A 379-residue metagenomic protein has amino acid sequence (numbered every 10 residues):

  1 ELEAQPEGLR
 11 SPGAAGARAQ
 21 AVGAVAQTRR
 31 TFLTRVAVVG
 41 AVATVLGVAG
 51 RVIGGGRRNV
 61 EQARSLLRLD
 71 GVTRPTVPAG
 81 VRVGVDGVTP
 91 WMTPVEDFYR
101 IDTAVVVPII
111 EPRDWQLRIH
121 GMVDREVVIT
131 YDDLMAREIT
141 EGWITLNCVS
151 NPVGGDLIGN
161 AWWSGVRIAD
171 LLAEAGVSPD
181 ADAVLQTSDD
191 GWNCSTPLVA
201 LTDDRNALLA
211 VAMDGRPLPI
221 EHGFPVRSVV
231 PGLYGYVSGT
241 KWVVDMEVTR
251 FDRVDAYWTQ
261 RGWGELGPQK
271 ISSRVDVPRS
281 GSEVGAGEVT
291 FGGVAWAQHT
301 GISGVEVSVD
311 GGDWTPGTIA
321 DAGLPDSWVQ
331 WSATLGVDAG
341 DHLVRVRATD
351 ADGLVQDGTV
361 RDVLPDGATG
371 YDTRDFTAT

Functional and structural regions predicted by a protein language model:
E1, V52-T379: Structured, non-membrane catalytic/scaffold regions adjacent to prosthetic-group chemistry
E1-R10: Membrane-embedded alpha-helical segments of integral membrane proteins
Q5, A15-G16: Short, conserved phosphate-binding/catalytic loop or strand-edge motifs used in phosphoryl-/nucleotidyl-transfer
P12-A15, I168: Residues within well-ordered alpha-helices
A19-G40: N-terminal secretory signal peptides and thylakoid transit peptides that target proteins across membranes
R30-L33, A37, G50, A169-A173: Short, well-ordered alpha-helical packing segments
G40-T44, Y236: Short amphipathic alpha-helical segments with coiled-coil-like heptad repeat character
A43-G54: Alpha-helical transmembrane segments and their membrane-interface junctions in multi-pass membrane proteins
